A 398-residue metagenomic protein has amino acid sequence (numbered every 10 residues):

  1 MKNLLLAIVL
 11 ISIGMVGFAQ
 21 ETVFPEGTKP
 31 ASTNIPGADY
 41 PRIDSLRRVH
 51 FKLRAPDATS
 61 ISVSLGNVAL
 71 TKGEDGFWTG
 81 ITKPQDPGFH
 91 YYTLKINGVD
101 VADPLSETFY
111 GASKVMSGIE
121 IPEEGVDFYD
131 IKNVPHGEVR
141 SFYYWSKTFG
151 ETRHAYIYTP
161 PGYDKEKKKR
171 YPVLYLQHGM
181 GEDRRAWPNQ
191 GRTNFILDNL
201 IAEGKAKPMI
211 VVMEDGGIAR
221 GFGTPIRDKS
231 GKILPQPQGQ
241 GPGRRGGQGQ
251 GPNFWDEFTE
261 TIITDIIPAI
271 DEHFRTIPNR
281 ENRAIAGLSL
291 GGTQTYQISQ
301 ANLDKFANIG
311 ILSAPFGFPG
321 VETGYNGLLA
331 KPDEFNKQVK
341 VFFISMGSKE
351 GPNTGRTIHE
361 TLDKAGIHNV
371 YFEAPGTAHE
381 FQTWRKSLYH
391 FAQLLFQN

Functional and structural regions predicted by a protein language model:
M1-T22: Bacterial Sec-dependent N-terminal signal peptides
T22-S32, G37-V68, K72-N398: Non-catalytic cap/lid and distal C-terminal segments of serine-dependent acyl enzymes
